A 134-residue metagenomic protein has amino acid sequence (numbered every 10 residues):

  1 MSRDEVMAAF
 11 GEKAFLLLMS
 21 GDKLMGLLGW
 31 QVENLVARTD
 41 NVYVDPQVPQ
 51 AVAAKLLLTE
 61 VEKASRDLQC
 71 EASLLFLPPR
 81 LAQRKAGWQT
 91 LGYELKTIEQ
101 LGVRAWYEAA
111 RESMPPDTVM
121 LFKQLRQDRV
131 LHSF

Functional and structural regions predicted by a protein language model:
M1-G21: Active-site rim helix/loop that mediates acceptor-substrate recognition in acyltransferases
A14-L16, A37-D40, P115-L121: Short beta-strand micro-motifs in enzyme catalytic cores
L17, D22-Q31, V36-Y43: Conserved beta-strand in the GNAT
R38, Q69-E71: Short loop/turn motifs at secondary-structure junctions
V42-V52: A short, internal acetyl-CoA/4′-phosphopantetheine-binding micro-motif in the GNAT/acyltransferase core
Q50-K63: Conserved acetyl-CoA-binding loop-helix of GNAT-fold acetyltransferases
E62-Q69, Q89: Non-catalytic positions within long, well-ordered alpha-helices that form the structural scaffold/packing of enzyme
L74-F134: Terminal substrate-recognition subdomain of acyl/acetyltransferases
